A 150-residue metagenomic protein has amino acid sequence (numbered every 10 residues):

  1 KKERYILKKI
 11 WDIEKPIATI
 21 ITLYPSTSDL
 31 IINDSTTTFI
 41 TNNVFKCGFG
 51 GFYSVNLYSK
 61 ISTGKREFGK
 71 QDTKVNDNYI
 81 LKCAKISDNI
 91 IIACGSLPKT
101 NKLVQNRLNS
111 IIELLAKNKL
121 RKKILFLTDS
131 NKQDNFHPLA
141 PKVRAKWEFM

Functional and structural regions predicted by a protein language model:
K1-D34: Active-site and ligand/interface coordination hotspots across diverse enzymes and nucleic-acid-associated assemblies
I17, G50-G51, N89, K123: Residues at the starts of beta-strands that form the adenosine-phosphate
Y24-T27, K60, L97: A short, flexible beta-alpha/helix-coil linker loop
S26-G48: A short mixed-secondary-structure module that forms the rim of ligand-binding clefts
G50-R66: Short connector loops at secondary-structure junctions
S62, F68-M150: Glycine/proline-rich loop-helix segments at beta-alpha junctions forming the active-site rim of enzyme cores
